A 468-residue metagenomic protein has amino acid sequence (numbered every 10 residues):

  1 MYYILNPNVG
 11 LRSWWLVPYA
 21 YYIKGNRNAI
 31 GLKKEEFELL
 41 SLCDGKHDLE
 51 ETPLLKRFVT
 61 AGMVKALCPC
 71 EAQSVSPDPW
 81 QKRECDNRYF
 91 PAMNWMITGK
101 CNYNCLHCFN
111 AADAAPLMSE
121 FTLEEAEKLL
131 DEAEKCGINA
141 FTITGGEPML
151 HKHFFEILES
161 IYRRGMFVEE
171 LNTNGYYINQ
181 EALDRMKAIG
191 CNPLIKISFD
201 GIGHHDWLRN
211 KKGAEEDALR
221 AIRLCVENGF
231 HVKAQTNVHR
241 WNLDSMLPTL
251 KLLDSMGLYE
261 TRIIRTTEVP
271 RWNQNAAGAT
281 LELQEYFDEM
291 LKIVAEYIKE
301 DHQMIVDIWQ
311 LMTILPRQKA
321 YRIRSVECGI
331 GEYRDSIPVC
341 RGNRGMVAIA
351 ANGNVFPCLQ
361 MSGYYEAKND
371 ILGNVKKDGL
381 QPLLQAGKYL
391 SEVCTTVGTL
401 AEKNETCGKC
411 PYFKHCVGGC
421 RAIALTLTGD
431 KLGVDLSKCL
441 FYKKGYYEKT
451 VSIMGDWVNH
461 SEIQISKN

Functional and structural regions predicted by a protein language model:
L5-G31, P53-N94: N-terminal [4Fe-4S]-dependent radical SAM core
I30-D48: Short amphipathic alpha-helical recognition elements used for nucleic-acid or partner binding across transcription
D86-E124, C136: Canonical Radical SAM [4Fe-4S] cluster-binding loop centered on the CxxxCxxC motif and its immediate flanking residues
K100-N110, P357-Q360, E405-I423: Local cysteine-cluster metal-coordination motifs and their immediate loop/turn environment, predominantly Fe-S cluster
L123-T144, H151-E282, Y286: Radical SAM/AdoMet-radical enzyme domain recognition
L129-G145, V434-N468: Short Fe-S-cluster ligation motifs
Q284-E327, Q360-G408, V458: C-terminal accessory region of radical SAM enzymes
V339-R344: Short, small/polar residue-rich loop motifs at catalytic or cofactor-binding pockets
